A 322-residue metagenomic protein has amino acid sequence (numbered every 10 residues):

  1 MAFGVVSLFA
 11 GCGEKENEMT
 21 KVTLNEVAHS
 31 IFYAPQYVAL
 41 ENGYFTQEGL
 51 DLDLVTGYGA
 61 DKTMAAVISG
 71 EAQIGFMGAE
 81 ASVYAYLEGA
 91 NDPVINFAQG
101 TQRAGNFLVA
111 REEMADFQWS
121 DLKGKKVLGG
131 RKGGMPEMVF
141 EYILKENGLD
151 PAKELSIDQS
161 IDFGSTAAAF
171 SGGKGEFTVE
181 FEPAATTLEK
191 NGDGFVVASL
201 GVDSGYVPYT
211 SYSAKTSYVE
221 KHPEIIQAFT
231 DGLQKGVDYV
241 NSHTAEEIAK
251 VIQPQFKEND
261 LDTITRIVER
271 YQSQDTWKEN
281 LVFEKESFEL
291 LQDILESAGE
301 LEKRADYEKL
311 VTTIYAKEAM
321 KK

Functional and structural regions predicted by a protein language model:
M1-K21, A319-K322: Short, low-complexity disordered leader/linker segments with a strong preference for bacterial N-terminal type II
E18-A152, S156-S160, A169, E176-E182 (+3 more regions): Short, glycine-/small- and polar/acidic-enriched structural segments that line small-molecule recognition paths
F32, E41, A60-T63, G78-A81 (+10 more regions): Stable alpha-helical elements in mature extracytoplasmic
L40-E41, T46, K145, E189 (+3 more regions): Short polybasic/polar patches that bind polyanions
A72, F76, Q274-K285, K317-K322: Short amphipathic alpha-helical segments at helix boundaries and their inter-helical linkers
E112, D162-F256: Pocket-lining segment of extracytoplasmic ligand-binding domains
E220-E302: Secondary-structure end/capping motifs
E289-K322: Conserved C-terminal helix/tail region of periplasmic/extracytoplasmic solute-binding proteins
